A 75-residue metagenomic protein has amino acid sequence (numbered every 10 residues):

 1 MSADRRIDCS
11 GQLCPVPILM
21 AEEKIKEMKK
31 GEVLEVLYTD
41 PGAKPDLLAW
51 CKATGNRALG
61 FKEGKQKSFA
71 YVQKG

Functional and structural regions predicted by a protein language model:
M1-M28: An N-terminal amphipathic alpha-helical segment
D4-R6, G31-E35, K67-F69: Intrinsic-disorder/low-complexity, polar/charged segments enriched in Ser/Thr/Lys/Arg/Asp/Glu/Gln
D8-S10, L37, F61-K62: Solvent-exposed beta-strand sheet faces enriched in polar/charged residues
S10-Q12, T39, Q73-G75: Generic beta-structure capping elements
M20-N56: Amphipathic, hydrophobic secondary-structure cores in small proteins
L48-G75: C-terminal structural segments of small proteins and small subunits
